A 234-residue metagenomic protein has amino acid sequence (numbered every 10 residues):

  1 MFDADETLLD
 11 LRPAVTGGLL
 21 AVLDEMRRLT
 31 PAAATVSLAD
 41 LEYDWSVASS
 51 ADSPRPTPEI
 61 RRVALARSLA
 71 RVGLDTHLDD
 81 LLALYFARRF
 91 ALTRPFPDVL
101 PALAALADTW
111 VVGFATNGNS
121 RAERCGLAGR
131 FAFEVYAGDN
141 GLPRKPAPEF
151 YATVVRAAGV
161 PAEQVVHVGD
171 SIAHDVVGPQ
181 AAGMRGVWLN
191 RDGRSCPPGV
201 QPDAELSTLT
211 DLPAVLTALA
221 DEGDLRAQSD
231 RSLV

Functional and structural regions predicted by a protein language model:
M1-P97: N-terminal helical cap/lid subdomain that shapes the substrate entry/recognition surface in HAD-like hydrolases
R12-P13, T76, L100, A104 (+1 more regions): Asp-based, Mg2+/Mn2+-dependent phosphohydrolase catalytic module
